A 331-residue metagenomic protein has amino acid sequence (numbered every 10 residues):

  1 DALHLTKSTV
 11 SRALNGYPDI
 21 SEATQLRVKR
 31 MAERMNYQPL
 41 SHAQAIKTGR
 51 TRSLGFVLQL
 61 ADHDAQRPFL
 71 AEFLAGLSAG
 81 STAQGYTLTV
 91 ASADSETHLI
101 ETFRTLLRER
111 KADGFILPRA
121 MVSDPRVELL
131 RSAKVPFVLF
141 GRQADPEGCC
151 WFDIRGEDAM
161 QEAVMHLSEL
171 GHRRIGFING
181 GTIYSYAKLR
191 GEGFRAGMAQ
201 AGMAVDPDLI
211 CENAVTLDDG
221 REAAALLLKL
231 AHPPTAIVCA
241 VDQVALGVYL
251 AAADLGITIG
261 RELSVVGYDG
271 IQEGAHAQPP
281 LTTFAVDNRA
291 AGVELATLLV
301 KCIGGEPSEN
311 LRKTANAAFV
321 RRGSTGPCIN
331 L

Functional and structural regions predicted by a protein language model:
D1-R52: N-terminal helix-turn-helix DNA-binding module of bacterial transcription factors
T9, T48-H63, H166, R174-G181: Short beta-strand segments enriched in small/hydrophobic residues
L26, M35-T102, A199: Amphipathic helical "hinge" segments at domain boundaries
L60-E72, V90-L99, F152-E162, I178-A223 (+4 more regions): Hinge/beta->alpha junction and helix N-cap segments in small-molecule ligand-binding domains
L99-K111, R221-H232: Short, well-structured alpha-helical segments in soluble
A112-P118, G176-I178, I210, A231-V241 (+1 more regions): Periplasmic-binding protein-like
P118-E162, M203, Q243, D269-L281: Flexible loop/hinge segments that line or gate small-molecule binding clefts
A225-L331: Flexible loop/turn connectors
